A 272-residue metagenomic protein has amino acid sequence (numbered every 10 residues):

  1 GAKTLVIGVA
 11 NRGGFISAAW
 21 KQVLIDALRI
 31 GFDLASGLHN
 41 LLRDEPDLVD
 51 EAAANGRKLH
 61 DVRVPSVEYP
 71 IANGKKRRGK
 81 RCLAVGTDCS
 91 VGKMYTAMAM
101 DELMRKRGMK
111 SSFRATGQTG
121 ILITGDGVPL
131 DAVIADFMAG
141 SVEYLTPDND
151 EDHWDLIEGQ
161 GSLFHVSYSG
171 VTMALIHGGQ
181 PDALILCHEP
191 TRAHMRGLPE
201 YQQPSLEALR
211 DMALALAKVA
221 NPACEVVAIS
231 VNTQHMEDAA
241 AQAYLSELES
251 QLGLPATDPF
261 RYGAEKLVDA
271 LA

Functional and structural regions predicted by a protein language model:
G13, V23-R81, V268-D269: Extreme N-terminal, non-catalytic leader segments that precede Walker-type/kinase nucleotide-binding cores
W20-L24, D101, T172, L245: Generic hydrophobic/aromatic pocket-lining and core-packing "Φ" positions
L34-H39, L83-V91, V128-A132: Flexible, glycine/proline-enriched loop segments at strand-loop-helix junctions that form or flank small-ligand binding
S36-L42, P46-V49, L59-V64, A135-P147 (+2 more regions): Conserved catalytic-core segment of NTP-binding enzymes
E68-S111: Walker A (P-loop) phosphate-binding motif
R81, D101-D136, A239, S246-S250: N-terminal phosphate/diphosphate-binding loop that engages ATP/GTP or pyrophosphate donors across diverse enzyme folds
